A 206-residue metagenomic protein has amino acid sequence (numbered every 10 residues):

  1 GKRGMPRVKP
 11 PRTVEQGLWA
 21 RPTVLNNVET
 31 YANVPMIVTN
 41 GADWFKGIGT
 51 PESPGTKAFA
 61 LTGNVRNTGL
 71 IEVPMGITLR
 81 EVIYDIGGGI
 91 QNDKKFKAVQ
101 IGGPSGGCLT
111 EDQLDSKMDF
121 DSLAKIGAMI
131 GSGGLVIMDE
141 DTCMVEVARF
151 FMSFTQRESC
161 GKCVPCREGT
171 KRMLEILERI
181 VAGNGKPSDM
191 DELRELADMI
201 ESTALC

Functional and structural regions predicted by a protein language model:
G1-M75, G87: Hydrophobic alpha-helical positions that pack around
G1-R3, V8-P10, G49, E111 (+1 more regions): Ferredoxin-type iron-sulfur electron-transfer modules in oxidoreductases and energy-metabolism complexes
W44-T56, Q91-I101, K162-V164, N184-L193: Flexible, glycine/charged-enriched surface loops at secondary-structure junctions
G55, N67, K95, G131-S132 (+1 more regions): A generic structural signal for well-ordered coil/turn residues at beta-strand boundaries that shape enzyme active-site
A58-T62, K97-V99, L135: Short polybasic amphipathic segments
G76-Q91: Short amphipathic, charge-patterned alpha-helical segments
L79-V82, K95-F96, S159, M173: Extended, hydrophobic alpha-helical segments in both membrane/secreted and soluble proteins
I90-I126: Terminal amphipathic helices with adjacent charged low-complexity linkers/tails
